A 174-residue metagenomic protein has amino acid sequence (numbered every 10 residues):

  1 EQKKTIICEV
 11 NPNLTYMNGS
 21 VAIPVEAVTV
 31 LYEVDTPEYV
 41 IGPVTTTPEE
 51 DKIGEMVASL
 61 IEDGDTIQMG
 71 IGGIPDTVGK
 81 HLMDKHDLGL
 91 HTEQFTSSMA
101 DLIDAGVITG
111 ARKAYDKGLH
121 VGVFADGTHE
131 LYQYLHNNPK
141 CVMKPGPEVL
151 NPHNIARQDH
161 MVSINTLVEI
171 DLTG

Functional and structural regions predicted by a protein language model:
E1-T173: Conserved phosphate- and dinucleotide-binding cores of soluble alpha/beta proteins, encompassing both enzyme active
